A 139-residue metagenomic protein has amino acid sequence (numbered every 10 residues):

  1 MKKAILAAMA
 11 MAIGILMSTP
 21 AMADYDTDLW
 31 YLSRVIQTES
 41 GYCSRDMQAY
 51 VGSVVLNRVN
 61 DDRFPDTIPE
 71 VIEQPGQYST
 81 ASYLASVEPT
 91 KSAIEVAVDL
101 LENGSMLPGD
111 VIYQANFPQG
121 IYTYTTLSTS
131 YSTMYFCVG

Functional and structural regions predicted by a protein language model:
M1-A4: Positively charged n-region of N-terminal signal peptides that target proteins for export
A7-A8, R63: Intrinsically disordered, low-complexity segments enriched in polar/charged small residues
A8-L16: Bacterial N-terminal signal peptides
S18-P20: N-terminal signal peptide c-region/cleavage motif recognized by signal peptidases
D24-G139: Bacterial extracytoplasmic/cell-wall-associated proteins, especially those involved in peptidoglycan
